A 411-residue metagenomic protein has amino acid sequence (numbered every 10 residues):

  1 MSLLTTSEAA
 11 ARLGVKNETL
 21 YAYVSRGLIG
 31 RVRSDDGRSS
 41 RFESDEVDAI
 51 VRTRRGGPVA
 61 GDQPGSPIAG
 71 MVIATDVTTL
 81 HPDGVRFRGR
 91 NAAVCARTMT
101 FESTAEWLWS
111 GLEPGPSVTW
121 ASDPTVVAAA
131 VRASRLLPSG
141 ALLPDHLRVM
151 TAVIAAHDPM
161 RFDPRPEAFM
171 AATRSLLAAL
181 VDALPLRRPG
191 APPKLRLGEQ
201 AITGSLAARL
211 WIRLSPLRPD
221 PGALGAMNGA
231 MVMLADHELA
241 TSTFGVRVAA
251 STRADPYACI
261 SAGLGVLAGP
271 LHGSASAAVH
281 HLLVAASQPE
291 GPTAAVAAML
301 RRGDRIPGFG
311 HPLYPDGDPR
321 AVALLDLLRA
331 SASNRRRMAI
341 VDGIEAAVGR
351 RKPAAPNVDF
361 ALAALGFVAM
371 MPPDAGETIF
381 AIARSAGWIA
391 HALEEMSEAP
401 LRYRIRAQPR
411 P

Functional and structural regions predicted by a protein language model:
S2-E8, R12-P411: Hydrophobic alpha-helical bundle cores within soluble ligand-binding/oligomerization subdomains
